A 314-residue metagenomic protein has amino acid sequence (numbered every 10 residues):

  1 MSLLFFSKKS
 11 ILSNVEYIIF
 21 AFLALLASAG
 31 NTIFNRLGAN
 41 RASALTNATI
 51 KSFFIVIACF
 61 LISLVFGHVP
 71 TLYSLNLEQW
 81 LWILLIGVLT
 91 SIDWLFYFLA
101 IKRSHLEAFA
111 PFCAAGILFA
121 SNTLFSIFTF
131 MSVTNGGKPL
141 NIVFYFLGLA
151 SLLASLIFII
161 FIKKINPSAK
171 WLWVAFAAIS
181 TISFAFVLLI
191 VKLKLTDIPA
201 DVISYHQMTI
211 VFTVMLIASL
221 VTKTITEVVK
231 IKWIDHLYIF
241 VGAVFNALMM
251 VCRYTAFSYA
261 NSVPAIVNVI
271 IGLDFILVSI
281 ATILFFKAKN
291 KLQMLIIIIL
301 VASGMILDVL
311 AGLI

Functional and structural regions predicted by a protein language model:
L3-V88, W94-S104, G137-N141, L153-A178 (+5 more regions): Membrane-interface interhelical linkers
A24, A110-I117, S180, I271: Structural signature of transmembrane alpha-helices in multi-pass secondary transporters
A27, L89, G116, S183 (+2 more regions): MFS transmembrane alpha-helix packing/gate-lining sites
N47-A48, F109, I203-S204: Juxtamembrane helix-start motifs in multi-pass secondary transporters
S52-V56, A114-F119, L149-L152, M208-F212 (+2 more regions): Residue-level recognition of pore/gate-forming positions within transmembrane alpha-helices of multi-pass
G116-F144, F275-L295: C-terminal transmembrane-helix exit sites in multi-pass transporters
N122, A185, A247, A302-V309: Aromatic-anchored segments of alpha-helical transmembrane domains
